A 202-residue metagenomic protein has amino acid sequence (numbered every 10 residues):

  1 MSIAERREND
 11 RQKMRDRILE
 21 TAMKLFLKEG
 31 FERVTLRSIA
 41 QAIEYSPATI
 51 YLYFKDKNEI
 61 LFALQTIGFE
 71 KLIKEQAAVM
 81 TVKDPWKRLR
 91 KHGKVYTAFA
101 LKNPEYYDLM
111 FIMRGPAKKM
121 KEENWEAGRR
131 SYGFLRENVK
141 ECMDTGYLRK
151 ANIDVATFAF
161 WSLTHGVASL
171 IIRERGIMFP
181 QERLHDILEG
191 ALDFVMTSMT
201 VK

Functional and structural regions predicted by a protein language model:
M1-K13, R173, K202: N-terminal intrinsically disordered/low-complexity leader segments
R17, T21, L25-E59, A63: Helix-turn-helix
T66-L89, M120, W125-S131, N138-D144: Amphipathic alpha-helical linker/stalk segments
A77-Y106, R149, A156-F160: Hydrophobic alpha-helical connector segments
K102, L109-I112, E137, E141 (+2 more regions): Amphipathic C-terminal alpha-helical segment
E105-E137, D144, I177-H185: Short secondary-structure transition hinges
K119-E122, D144-A191: Hydrophobic/aromatic-rich alpha-helical bundle segments in the mid-to-C-terminal region
S131-T157, M199-K202: Hydrophobic alpha-helical bundle segments that form small-molecule/ligand-binding pockets
